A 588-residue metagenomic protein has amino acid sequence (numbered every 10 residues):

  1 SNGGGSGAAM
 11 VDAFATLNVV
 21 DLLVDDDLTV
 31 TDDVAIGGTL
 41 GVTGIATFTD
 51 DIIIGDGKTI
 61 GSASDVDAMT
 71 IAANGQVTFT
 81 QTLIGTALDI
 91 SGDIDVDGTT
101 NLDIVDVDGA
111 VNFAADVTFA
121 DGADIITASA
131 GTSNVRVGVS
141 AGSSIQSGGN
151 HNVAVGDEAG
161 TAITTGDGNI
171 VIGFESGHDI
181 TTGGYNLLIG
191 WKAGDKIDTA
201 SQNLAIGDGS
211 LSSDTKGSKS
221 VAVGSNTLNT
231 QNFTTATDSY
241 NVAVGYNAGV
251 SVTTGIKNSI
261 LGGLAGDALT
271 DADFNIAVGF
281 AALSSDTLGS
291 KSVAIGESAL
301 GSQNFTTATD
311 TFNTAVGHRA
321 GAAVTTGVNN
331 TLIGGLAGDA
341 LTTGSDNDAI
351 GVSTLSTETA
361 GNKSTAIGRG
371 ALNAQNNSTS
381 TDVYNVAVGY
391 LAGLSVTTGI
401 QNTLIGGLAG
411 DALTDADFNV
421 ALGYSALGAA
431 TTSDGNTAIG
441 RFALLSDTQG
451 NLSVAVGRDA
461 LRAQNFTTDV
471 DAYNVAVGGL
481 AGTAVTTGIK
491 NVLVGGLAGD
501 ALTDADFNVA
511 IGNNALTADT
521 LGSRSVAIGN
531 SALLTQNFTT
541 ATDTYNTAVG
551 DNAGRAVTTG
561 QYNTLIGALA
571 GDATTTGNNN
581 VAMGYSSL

Functional and structural regions predicted by a protein language model:
N2-D157, T164: Register-specific beta-strand positions within repetitive beta-rich fiber domains
V117-L588: Glycine- and small/polar-enriched repetitive beta-structure motifs of secreted/surface proteins
